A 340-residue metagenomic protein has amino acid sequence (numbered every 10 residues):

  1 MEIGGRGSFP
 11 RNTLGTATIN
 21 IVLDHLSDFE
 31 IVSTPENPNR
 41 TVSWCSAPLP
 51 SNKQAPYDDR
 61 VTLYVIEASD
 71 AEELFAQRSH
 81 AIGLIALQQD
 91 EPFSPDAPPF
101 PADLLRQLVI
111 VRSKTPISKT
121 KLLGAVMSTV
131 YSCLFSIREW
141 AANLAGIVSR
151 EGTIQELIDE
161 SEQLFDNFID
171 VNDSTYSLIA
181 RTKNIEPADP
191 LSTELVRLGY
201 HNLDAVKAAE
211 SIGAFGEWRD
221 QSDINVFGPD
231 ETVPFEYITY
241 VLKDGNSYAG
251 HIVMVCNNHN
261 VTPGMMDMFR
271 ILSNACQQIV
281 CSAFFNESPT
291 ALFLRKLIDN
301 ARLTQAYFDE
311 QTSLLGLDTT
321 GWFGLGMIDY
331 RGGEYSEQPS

Functional and structural regions predicted by a protein language model:
M1-L292, T319: Alpha-helical/coil-rich non-catalytic "connector" segments in signaling and regulatory proteins
F235, Y307, G321-F323: Conserved catalytic motifs of the protein kinase core domain
S288-I298, R331: A glycine-rich phosphate-binding loop feature that marks nucleotide/adenosyl-phosphate handling sites
N300-L317: Short regulatory alpha-helical coupling segments that immediately precede and/or link into cyclic nucleotide signaling
L317-G332: Active-site-flanking beta-strand signature of metal-NTP-handling nucleotidyl enzymes and homologous cyclase-like
G333-S340: Conserved long alpha-helical elements within nucleotide-processing catalytic cores of c-di-GMP signaling and class III
